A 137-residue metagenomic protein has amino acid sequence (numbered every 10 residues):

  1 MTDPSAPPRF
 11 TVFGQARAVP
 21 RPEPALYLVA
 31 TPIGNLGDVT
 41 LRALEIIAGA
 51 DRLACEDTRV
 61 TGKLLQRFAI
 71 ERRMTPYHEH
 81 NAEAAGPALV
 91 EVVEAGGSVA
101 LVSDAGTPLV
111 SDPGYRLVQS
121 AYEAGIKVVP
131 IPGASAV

Functional and structural regions predicted by a protein language model:
T2-H80: Glycine-rich, flexible N-terminal cofactor/catalytic loop recognition
T40-L41, G86-P87, S111-Y115: Conserved strand-to-helix beginnings and helix N-cap segments that scaffold or border functional pockets
A43, T61, A88-L89, L117: Residues within well-ordered alpha-helices
E56-R59, H80-N81, A105, P132-S135: Short beta->alpha linker loops
R67-E71, V93, G114: Glycine-rich loop at the start of a catalytic domain that most often binds anionic cofactors/ligands
H80-V90: Glycine-rich, highly charged phosphate/nucleotide-binding loops
E94-V137: Short glycine-cluster motifs
